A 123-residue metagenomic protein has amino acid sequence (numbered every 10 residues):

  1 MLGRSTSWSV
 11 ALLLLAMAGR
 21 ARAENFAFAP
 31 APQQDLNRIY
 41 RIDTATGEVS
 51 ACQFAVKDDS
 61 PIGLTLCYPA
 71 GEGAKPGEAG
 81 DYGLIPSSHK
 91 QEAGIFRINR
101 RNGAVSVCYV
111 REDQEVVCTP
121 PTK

Functional and structural regions predicted by a protein language model:
M1-S9: Bacterial N-terminal signal peptides that target proteins for export
A16-A18: N-terminal signal peptide c-region/cleavage motif recognized by signal peptidases
A21-N25: Boundary at the C-terminal end of the N-terminal hydrophobic targeting segment
P30-D58: N-terminal targeting signals for Sec/Tat export/insertion, comprising classic cleavable signal peptides
P32-Q33, S87-H89: Structural signature of eukaryotic scaffold interfaces centered on beta-propeller domains
N37-T44, E92-R100: Short beta-strand motif characteristic of blades in beta-propeller domains
A55-A79, E112: A low-complexity, Ser/Thr/Gly/Pro-enriched, surface-exposed linker/loop concept that marks segments flanking
N102, V107, R111-K123: C-terminal partner/receptor-binding element of secreted or periplasmic proteins
